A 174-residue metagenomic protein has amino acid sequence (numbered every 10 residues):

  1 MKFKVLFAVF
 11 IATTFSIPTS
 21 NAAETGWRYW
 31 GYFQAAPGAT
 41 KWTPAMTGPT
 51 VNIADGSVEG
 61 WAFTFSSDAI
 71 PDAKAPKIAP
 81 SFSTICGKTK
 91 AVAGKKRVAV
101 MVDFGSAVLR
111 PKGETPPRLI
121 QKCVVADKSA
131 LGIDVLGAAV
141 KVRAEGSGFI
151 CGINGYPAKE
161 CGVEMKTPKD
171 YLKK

Functional and structural regions predicted by a protein language model:
M1-F7: Bacterial N-terminal signal peptides that target proteins for export
K2, P18-K174: Ubiquitin-like/PB1-type beta-grasp interaction modules and other compact soluble beta-rich domains
A8-T14: Bacterial N-terminal signal peptides
